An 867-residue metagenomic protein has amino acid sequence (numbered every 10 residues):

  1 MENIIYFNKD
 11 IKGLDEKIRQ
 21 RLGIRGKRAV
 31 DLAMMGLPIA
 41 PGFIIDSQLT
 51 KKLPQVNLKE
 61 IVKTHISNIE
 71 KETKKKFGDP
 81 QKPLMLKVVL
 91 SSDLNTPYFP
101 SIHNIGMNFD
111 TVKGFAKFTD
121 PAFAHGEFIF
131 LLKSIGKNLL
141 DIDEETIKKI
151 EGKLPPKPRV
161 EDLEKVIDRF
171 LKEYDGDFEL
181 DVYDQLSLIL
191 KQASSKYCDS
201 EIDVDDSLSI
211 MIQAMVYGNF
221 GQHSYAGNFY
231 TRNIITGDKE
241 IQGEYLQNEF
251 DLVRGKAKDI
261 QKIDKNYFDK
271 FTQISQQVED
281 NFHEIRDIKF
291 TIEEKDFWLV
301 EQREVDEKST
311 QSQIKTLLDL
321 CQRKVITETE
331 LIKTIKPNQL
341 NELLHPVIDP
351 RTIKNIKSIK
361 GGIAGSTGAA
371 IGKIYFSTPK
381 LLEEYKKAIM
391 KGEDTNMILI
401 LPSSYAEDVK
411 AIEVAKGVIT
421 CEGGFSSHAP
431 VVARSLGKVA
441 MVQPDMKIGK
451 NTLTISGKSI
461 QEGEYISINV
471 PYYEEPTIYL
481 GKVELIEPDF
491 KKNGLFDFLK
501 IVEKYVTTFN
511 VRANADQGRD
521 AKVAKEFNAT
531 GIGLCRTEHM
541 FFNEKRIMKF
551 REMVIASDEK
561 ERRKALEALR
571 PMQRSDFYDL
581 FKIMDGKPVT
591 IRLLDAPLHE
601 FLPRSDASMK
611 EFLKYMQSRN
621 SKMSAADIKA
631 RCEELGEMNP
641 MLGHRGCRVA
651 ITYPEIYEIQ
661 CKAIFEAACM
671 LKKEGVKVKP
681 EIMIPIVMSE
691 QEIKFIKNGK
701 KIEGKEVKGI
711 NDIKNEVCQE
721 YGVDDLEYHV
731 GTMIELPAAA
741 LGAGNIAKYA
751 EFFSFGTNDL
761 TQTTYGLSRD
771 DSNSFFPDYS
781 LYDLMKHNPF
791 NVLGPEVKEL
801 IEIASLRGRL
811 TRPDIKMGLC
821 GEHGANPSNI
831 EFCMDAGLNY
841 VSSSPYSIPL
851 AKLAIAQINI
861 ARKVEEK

Functional and structural regions predicted by a protein language model:
E2-V56, G437-M441: A conserved helix-loop-beta module that forms one wall/lid of the active-site cleft in ATP-utilizing catalytic domains
L22-D31, F99-N138, G218-Q273, R303-L331 (+6 more regions): Extended active-site and interfacial segments that coordinate phosphate-rich ligands in large catalytic machineries
M34, I45-T236, E244-D251, G255-T272 (+3 more regions): Extended, highly charged
K59-Q81, L171-Y197, Y267-D287, I292 (+5 more regions): Phosphate-interacting basic helix/loop segments used at nucleotide- and nucleic-acid interfaces
F170-A214, G255-K262, E328-I371, S689-H729: Amphipathic alpha-helical
H283-K308: Conserved metal-phosphate-binding beta-hairpin within the catalytic cores of diverse ATP-dependent phosphoryl-transfer
K295, H345-R351, K357, G365-N396 (+3 more regions): Acidic, glycine-rich flexible loop/linker segments
F490-K867: Conserved alpha/beta-domain cores
